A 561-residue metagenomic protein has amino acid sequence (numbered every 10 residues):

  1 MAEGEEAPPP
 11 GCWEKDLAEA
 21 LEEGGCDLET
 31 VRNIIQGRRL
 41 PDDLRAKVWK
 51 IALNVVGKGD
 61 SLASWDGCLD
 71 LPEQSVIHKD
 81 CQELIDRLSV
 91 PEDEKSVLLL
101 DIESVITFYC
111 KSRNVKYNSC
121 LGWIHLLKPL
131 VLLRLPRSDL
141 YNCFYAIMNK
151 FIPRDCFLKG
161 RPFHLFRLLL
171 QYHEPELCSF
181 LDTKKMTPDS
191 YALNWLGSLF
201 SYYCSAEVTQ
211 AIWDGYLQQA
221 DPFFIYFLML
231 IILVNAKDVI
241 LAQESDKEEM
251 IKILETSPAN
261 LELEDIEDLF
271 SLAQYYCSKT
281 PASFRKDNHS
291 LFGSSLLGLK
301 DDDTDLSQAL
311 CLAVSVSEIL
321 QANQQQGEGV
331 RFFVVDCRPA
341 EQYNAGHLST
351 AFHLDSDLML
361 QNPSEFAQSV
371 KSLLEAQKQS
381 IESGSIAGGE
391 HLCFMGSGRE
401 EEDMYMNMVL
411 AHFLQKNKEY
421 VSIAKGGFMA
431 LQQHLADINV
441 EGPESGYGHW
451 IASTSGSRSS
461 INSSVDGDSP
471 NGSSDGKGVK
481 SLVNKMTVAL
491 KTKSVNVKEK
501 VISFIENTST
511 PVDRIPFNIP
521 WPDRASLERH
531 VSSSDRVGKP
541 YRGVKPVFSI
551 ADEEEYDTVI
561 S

Functional and structural regions predicted by a protein language model:
M1-N114, L127, V131-R134, Q324: N-terminal transition regions in large eukaryotic proteins
A2-G4, K50, F227-F333, P339-E341: C-terminal regulatory/linker segments that are acidic, Ser/Thr- and Pro-rich and often disordered or coiled-coil
P8, C12, D16, C26 (+24 more regions): Acidic, Ser/Thr-rich intrinsically disordered and amphipathic helical segments
P8, E22, R39, T187 (+4 more regions): Beta-strand elements of modular eukaryotic interaction domains
A20, I34, I51, L84 (+16 more regions): Alpha-helical recognition domains of nuclear gene-regulatory proteins
C68-L98, R137-L193: Alpha-helical cores of eukaryotic small-GTPase signaling modules
K159-F163, R167-Y276, E402-N417: Alpha-helical bundle/repeat cores within regulatory domains of eukaryotic proteins
F284, N288-S317, F332-F333, C337-S561: Rhodanese-like catalytic fold shared by cysteine-dependent sulfurtransferases and DSP/PTP-type phosphatases
